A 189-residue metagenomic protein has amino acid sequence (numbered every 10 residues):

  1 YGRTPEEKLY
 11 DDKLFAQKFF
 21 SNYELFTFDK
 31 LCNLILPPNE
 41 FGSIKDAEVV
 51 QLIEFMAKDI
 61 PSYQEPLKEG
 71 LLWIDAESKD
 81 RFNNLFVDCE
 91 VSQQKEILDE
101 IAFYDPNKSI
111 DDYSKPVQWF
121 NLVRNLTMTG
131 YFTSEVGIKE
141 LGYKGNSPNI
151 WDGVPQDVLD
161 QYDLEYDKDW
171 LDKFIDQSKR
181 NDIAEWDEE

Functional and structural regions predicted by a protein language model:
Y1-S21: C-terminal segment of N-terminal export signals and the immediately downstream linker at the start of the mature
E6-K13, F26-K30, L34, K45-E189: Mature-region segments of soluble proteins
S21-F26, G42: Alpha-helical bundle segments that constitute or directly flank the non-heme di-iron/ferroxidase center
P37-S43: Short, solvent-exposed loop/turn elements at domain surfaces
